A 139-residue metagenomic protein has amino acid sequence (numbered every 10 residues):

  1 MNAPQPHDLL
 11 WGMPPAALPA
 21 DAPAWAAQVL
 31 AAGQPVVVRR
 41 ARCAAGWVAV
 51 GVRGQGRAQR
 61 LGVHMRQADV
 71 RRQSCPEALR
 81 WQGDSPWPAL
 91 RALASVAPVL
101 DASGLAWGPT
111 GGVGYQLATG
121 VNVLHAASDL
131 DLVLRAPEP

Functional and structural regions predicted by a protein language model:
M1-G112: Helical scaffold of the NTase/Pol beta-like nucleotidyltransferase catalytic core
R66, E138-P139: General structural signal for secondary-structure boundaries
A97-L130, L134-E138: Active-site nucleotide-donor binding segment shared across nucleotidyl transfer reactions
